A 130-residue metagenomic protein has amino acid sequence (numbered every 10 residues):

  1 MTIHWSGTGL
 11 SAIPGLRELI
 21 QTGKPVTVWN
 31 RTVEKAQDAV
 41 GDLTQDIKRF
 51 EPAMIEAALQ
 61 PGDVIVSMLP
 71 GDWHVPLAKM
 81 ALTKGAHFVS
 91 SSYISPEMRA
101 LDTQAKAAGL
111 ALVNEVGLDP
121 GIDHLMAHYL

Functional and structural regions predicted by a protein language model:
H4-W5, S67: Hydrophobic Val/Ile/Leu positions in short beta-strands of Rossmann-like dinucleotide-binding domains
L10-S11: Hydrophobic/small residue at the entry helix of a nucleotide-binding pocket
V26-V40: NAD(P)-binding Rossmann-fold cofactor-contacting core
D42-M54: Rossmann-fold cofactor-recognition segment
D63-M68, F88-S90: N-terminal Rossmann-like NAD(P) cofactor-binding module of classical short-chain dehydrogenase/reductase
M80-M98: ADP-ribose/adenylate-binding Rossmann-like module
S92-N114: Rossmann-fold NAD(P)-binding glycine/threonine-rich loop
G117-L130: Rossmann-like NAD(P)H-binding beta-loop-alpha module
